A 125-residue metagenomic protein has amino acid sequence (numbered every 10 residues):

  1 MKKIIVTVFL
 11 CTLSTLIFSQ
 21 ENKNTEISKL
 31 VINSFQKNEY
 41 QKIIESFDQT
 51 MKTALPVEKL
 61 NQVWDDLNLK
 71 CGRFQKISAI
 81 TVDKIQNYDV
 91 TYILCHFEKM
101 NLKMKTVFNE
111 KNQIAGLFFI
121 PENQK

Functional and structural regions predicted by a protein language model:
I4-S19: Sec-dependent N-terminal signal peptides
L16-N33: Short, low-complexity N-terminal intrinsically disordered segments enriched in polar/charged residues
E26, Q41-Q86: Short solvent-exposed beta->alpha transition segments
A79-K125: Exposed beta-sheet edge and beta->alpha loop/turn motif
